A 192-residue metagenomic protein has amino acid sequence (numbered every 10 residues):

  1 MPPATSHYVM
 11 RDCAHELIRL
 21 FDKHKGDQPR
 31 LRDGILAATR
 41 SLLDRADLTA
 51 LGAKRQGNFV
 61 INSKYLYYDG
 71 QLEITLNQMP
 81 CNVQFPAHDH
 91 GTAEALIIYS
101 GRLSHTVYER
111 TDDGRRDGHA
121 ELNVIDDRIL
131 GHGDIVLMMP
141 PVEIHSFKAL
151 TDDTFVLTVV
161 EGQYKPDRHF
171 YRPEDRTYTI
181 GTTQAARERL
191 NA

Functional and structural regions predicted by a protein language model:
M1-A46: N-terminal leader/capping segments at the start of a protein or of a new domain
G52, Q56-C81: A short glycine-rich, His/Asp/Glu-containing loop-to-beta-strand
T75-D89, L130-G131, M139-E143: Conserved short histidine dyad/triad with adjacent acidic residue
T92-R110: Glycine- and acidic-residue-biased ligand/ion/polar-headgroup-sensing regions
A95-I97, L137, S146, T151-R168: A short hydrophobic beta-strand segment most commonly corresponding to one strand of the jelly-roll/cupin
R110-E143: Short acidic-glycine-tyrosine-enriched beta hairpin
T154-A192: Conserved double-stranded beta-helix
